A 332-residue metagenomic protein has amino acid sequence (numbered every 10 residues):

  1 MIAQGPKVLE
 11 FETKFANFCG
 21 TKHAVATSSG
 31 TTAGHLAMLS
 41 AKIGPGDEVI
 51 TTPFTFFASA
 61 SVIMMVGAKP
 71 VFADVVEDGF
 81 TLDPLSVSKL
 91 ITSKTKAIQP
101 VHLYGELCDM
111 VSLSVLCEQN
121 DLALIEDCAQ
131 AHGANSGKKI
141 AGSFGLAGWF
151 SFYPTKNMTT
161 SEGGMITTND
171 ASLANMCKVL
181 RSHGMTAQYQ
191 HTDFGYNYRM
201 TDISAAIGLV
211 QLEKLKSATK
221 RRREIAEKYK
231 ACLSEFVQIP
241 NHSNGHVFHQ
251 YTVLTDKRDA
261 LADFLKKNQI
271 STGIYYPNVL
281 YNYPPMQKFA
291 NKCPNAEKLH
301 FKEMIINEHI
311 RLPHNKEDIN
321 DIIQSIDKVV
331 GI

Functional and structural regions predicted by a protein language model:
M1-E48, V62-V66, F72-D74, K139: Phosphate-binding glycine-rich loop
P6-T13, T21-A24, L85, A97-V101 (+3 more regions): PLP-dependent aminotransferase class I/II
P45, T51, F72, L124-E126 (+2 more regions): Hydrophobic residues in well-ordered beta-strands that form the structural core
F54-A60: Conserved coil-to-alpha-helix start sites within the AMP-binding
V66, Q119-N120, N268: Helix C-cap/helix->beta junction micro-motif
K69-G79, G273: Short beta-strand->loop structural element characteristic of the AMP-binding/adenylate-forming
D78-T160, M165-T167, S172, I305: Active-site phosphate-binding strand-loop segment of PLP-dependent enzymes
